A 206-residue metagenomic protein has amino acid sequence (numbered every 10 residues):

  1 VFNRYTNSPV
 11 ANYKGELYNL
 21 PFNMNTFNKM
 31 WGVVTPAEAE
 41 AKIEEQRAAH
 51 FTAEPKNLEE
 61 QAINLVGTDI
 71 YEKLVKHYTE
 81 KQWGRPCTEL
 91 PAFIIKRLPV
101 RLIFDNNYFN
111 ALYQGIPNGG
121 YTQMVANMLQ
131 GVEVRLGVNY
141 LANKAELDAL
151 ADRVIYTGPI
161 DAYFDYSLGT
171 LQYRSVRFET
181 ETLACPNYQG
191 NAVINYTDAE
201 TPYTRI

Functional and structural regions predicted by a protein language model:
V1-K14, I70-K73: A short alpha-helix-loop-beta-strand transition element characteristic of N-terminal alpha/beta dinucleotide-binding
F2, C87-L90, I95, P117 (+4 more regions): Short, solvent-exposed secondary-structure boundary motifs
A11, E38-E40, E44-A48, N187-Y196: Low-complexity, flexible helical/coil segments
E16, N25-R153, T157-F164: Active-site/ligand-binding neighborhood in enzyme catalytic cores
L20-F22: Short capping micro-motif at the N-terminus of alpha-helices
V138-I206: Mid-domain catalytic core of redox enzymes that form a hydrophobic substrate pocket/lid adjacent to a catalytic redox
